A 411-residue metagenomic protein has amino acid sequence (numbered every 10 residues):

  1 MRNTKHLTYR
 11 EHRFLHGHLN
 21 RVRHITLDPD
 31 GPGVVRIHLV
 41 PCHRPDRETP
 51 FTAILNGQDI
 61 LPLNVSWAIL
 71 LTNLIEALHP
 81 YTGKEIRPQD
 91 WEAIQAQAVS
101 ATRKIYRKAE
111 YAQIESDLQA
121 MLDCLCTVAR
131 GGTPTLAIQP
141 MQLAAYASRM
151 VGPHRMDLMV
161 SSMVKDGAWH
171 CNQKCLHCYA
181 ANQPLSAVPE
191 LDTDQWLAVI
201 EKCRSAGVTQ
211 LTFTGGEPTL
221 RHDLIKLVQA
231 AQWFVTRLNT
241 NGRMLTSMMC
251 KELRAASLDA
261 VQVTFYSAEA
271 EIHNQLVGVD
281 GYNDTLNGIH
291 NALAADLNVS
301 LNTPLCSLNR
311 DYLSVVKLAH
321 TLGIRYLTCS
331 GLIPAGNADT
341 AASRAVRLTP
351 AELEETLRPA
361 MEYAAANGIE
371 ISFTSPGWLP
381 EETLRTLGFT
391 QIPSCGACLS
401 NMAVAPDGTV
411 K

Functional and structural regions predicted by a protein language model:
R2-H16, V35-P41, D259, Y266 (+1 more regions): Radical SAM enzyme [4Fe-4S]-AdoMet core and its adjacent flexible, acidic and glycine-rich loops/tails across
K5-H6, D59, L63-R155: Long, charge-rich, low-complexity alpha-helical segments
Y9-G17, R21-V22, L27, P50: Mature N-terminal, pre-catalytic/accessory segment of carbohydrate-active enzymes
L27, G31-A77, Y81-P88, S375-K411: Accessory C-terminal segments flanking Radical SAM cores
A96, Q119, L197, I225 (+3 more regions): Generic alpha-helical structural signal
Y111, A168, L185-W196, Q275-Y282 (+1 more regions): Flexible, glycine- and charge-enriched loops at secondary-structure boundaries
S116-A120, C124, V128-D259: Conserved alpha-helical substructure of the radical SAM core
V160, Y179-A180, T264-A268, L332: Short loop/turn segments at strand-loop or loop-helix junctions that form parts of catalytic or ligand-binding pockets
